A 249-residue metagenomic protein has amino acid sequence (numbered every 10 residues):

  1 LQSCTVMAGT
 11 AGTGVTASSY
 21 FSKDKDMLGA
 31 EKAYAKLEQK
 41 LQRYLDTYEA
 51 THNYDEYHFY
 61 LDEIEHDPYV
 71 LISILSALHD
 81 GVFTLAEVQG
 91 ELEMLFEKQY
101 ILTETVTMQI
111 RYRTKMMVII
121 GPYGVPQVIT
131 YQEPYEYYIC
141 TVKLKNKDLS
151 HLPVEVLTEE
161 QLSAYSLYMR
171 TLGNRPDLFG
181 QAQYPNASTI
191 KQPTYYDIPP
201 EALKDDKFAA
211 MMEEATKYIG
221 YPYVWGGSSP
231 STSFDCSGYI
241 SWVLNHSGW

Functional and structural regions predicted by a protein language model:
Q2-P222: Intrinsically disordered, low-complexity, Pro/Ser/Thr/Asn/Gly/Ala-rich spacer/linker segments adjacent to signal
F208-W249: Catalytic cores of peptidoglycan-degrading enzymes
